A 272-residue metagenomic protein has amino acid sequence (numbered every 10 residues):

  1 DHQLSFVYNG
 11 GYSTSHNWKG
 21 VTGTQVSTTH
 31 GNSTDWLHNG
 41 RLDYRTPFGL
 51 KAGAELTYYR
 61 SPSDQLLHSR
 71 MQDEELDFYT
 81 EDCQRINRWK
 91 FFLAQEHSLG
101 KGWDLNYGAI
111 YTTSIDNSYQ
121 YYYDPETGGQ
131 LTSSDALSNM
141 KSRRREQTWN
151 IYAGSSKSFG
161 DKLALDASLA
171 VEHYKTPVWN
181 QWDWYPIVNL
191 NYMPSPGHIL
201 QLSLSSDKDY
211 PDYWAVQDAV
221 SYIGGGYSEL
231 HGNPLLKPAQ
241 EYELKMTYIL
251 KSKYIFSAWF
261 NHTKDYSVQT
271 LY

Functional and structural regions predicted by a protein language model:
H2-N9, R41-D64, E81-T127, L131-Y272: Exposed, low-structure sequence patches enriched in small/polar residues
G11-N17: A conserved beta-strand->alpha-helix junction
N17-H30, D64-E81, G225-L230: A cross-kingdom feature marking solvent-exposed beta-strand/loop segments within repeated, beta-rich binding/scaffold
W36: Conserved functional hotspot residues or short segments at active or partner-binding sites across diverse domains
